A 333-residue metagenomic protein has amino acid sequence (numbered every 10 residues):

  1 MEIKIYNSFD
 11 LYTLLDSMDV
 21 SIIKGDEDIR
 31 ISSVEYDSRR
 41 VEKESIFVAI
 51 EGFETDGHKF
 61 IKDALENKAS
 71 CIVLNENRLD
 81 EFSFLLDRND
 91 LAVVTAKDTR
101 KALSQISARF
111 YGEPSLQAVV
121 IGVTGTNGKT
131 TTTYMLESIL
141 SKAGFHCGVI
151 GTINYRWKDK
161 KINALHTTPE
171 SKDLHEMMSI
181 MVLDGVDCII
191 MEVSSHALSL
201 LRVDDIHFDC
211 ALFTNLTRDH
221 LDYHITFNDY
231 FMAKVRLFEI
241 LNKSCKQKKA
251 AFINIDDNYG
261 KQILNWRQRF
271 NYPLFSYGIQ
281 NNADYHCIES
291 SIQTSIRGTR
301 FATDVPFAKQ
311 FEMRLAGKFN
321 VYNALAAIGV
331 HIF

Functional and structural regions predicted by a protein language model:
M1-Q105, P273, H286-I288, E312 (+3 more regions): N-terminal leader/targeting and accessory segments in enzymes
G25-V34, L103-I106, P169-K172, M191-A197 (+2 more regions): Short gly/ser/thr-rich secondary-structure transition/capping motifs
E81-F82, L86, D184, C210-F333: Acidic, Mg2+-coordinating active-site environments of NTP-dependent enzymes
L103, L136, L140, A324-H331: Buried hydrophobic packing segments
Y111-A118: Phosphate-binding P-loop
P114, I139-N254, G317-A324: ATP-dependent carboxylate-amine ligase catalytic core
V120-V123: Hydrophobic anchor at the beta1->P-loop junction of P-loop NTPases
T130: Residue-level recognition of phosphate/Mg2+-coordinating polar/acidic sites in nucleotide-handling active sites
